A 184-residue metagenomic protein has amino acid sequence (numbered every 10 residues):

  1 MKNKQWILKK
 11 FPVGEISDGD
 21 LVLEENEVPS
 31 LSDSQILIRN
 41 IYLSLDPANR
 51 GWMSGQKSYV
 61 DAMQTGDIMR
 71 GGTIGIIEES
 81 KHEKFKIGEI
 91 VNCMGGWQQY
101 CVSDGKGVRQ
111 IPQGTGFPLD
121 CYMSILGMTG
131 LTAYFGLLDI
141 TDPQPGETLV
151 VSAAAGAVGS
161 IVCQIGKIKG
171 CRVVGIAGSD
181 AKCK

Functional and structural regions predicted by a protein language model:
M1-K4: Extreme N-terminal starter segment of soluble prokaryotic enzymes
P12-D18, P47-A48: Short N-terminal binding/cap micro-motifs at the start of the first secondary-structure element
E15-E27: Short glycine/threonine/proline-enriched tight-turn/helix- or strand-capping micro-motif at secondary-structure
V28-L45, M53-W97: Glycine-rich beta-strand-centered segment in the early N-terminal region that forms part of a ligand/cofactor-binding
R39-Y42, K106-P145: Extended, non-globular alpha-helical segments
G95-V108: A structural motif shared across PLP-dependent enzymes of the aminotransferase-like
G127-K184: Mid-domain Rossmann-like dinucleotide-binding core that forms the NAD(H)/NADP(H) cofactor-binding site
